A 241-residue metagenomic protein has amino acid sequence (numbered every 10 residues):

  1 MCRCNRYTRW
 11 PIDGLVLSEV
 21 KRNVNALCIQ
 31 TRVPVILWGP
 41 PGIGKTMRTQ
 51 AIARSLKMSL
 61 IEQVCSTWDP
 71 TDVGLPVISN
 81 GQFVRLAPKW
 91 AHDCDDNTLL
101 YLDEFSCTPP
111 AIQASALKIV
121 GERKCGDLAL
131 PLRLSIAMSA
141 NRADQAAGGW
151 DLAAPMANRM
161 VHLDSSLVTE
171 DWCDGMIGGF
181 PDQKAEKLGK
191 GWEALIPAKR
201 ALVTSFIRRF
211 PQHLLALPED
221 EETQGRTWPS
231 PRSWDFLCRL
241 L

Functional and structural regions predicted by a protein language model:
M1-L100, F105-L241: C-terminal regulatory/interaction module of P-loop NTP-utilizing enzymes
